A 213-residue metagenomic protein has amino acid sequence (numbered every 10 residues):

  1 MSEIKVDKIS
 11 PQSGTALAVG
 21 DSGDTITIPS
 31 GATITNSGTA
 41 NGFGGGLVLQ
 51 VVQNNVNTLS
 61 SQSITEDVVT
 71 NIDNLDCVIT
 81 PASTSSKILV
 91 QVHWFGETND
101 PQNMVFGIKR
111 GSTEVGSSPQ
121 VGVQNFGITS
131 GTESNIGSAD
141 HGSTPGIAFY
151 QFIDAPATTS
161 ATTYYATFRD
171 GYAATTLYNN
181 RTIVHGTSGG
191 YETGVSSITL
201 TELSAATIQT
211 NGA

Functional and structural regions predicted by a protein language model:
M1, G46-V51, S85, V195: Sequence-level motif detector for i,i+2 pairs with an aromatic at +2
M1-D24, N57-Q62, V123, I128-I136: Self-maturation zones of extracellular/virion spikes and adhesins
S2-T39, N74, G142-T144, G186-E192: Beta-strand-rich receptor-binding modules of extracellular spikes/adhesins
Q12, L47, T70-I72, P81-S85 (+1 more regions): Short, surface-exposed loop/turn motifs at beta-strand boundaries within globular domains
T25-S61, A205-A213: Glycine-rich, low-complexity segments
N55, S63-I64, T80-A161, Y165-A213: Terminal beta-strand-rich extracellular "head" domains that mediate receptor/glycan or other ligand binding
L59-I72: Solvent-exposed, conformationally flexible loop/turn segments
C77: Short surface loop/edge beta-strand patches of beta-sandwich-type extracellular domains that form ligand-contact sites
